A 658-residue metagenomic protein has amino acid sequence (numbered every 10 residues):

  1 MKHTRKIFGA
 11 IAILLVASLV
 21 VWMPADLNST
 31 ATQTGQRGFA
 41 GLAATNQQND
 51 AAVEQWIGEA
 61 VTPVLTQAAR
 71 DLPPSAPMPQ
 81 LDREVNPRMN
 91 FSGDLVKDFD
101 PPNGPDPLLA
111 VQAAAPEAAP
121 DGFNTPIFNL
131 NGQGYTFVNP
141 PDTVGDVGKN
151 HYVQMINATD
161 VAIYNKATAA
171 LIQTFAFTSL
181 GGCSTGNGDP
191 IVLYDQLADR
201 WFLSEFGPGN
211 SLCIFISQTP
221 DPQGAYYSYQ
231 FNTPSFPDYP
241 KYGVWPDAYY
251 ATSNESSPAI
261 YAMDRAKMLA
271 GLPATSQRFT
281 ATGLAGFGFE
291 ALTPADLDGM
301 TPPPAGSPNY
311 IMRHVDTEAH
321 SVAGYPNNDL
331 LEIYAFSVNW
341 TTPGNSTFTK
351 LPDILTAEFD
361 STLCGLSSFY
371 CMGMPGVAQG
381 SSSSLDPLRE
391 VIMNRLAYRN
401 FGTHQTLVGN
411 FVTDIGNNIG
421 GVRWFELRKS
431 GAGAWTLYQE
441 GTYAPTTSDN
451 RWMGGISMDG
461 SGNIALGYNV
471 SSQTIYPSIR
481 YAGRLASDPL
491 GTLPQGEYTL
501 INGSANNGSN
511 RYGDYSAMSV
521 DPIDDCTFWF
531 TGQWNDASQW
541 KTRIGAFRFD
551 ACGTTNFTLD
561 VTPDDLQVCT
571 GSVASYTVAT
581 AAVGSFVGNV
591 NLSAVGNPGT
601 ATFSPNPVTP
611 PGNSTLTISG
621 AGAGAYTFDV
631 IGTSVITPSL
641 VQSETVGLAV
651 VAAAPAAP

Functional and structural regions predicted by a protein language model:
M1-A43: Sec-dependent, cleavable N-terminal signal peptides
R5, A31-G35, N46, P126 (+7 more regions): N-terminal compositionally biased, intrinsically disordered segments and leader/signal-like regions
I7-G9, L14, N28, A110-P116 (+2 more regions): Short, intrinsically disordered, low-complexity terminal segments
F8, A12-L14, F128, S619 (+1 more regions): Residues marking helix boundaries in flexible regions
L15-V20, F39, A52, W56 (+15 more regions): Detector for intrinsically disordered, low-structure N-terminal pre-sequences
V20, A69, S75, V651-A654: Generic N-terminal simple sequence motifs
Q33-G553: C-terminal PAP-associated
G553-P658: Long beta-sheet-rich domains in secretory-pathway and surface-associated proteins
